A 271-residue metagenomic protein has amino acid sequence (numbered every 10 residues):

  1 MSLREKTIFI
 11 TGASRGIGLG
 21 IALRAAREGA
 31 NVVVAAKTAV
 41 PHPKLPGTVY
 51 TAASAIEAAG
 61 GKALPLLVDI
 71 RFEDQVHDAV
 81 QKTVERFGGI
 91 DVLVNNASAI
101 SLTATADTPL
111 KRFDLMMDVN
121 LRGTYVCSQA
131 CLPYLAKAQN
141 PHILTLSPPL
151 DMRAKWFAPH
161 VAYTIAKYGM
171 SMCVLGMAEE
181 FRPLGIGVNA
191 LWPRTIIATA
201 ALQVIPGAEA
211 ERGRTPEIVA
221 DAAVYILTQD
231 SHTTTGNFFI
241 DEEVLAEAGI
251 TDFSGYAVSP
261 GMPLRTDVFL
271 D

Functional and structural regions predicted by a protein language model:
S2-F87, S101: Short-chain dehydrogenase/reductase
K6, G61-K62, G89-I90, L135-P149 (+2 more regions): Active-site loop of short-chain dehydrogenase/reductase
A25, G89, S171-V174, F181-P193 (+1 more regions): Conserved Rossmann-fold SDR core element
A104-T105, P109-D114: Substrate-binding pocket helix/loop in short-chain dehydrogenase/reductase
S128-Q129, L175: A short, exposed helix-loop element centered on a Lys and neighboring polar residues
A136, H142-P183, T195-I196: Catalytic loop of short-chain dehydrogenase/reductase
A190-L191, G207-D271: C-terminal helical subdomain
